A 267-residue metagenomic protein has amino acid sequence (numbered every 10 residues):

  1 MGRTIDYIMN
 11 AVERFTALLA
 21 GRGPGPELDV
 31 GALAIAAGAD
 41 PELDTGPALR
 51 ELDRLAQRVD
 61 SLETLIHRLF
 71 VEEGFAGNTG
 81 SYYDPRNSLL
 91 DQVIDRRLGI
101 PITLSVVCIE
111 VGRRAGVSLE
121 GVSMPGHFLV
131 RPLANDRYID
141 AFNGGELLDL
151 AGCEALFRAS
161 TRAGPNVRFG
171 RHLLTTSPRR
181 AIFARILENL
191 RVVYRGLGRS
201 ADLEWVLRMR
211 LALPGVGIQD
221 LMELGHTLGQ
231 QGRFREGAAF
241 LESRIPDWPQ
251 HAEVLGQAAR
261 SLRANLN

Functional and structural regions predicted by a protein language model:
M1-N267: A structural boundary/capping signal
